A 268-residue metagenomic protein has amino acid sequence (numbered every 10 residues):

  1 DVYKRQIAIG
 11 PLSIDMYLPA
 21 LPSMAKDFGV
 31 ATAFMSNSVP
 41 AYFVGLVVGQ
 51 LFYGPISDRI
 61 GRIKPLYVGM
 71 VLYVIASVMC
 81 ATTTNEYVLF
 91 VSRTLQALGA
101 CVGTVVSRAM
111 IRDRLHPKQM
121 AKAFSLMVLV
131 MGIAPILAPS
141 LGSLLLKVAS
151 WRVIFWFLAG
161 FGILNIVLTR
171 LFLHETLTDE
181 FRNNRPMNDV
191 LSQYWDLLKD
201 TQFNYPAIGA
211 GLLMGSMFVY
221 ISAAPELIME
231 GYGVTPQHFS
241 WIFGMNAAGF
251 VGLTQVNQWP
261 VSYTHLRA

Functional and structural regions predicted by a protein language model:
V2-Q6, T264-A268: Conserved small/polar residues in nucleotide/adenosyl-binding loops
R5-A25, I221-P225: Extracytoplasmic
A20-V47: Extracellular/periplasmic helix-loop-helix junction of adjacent transmembrane segments in MFS-like secondary
V48-T82: Conserved MFS/SLC helix-loop-helix module at the cytosolic interface between two early adjacent transmembrane helices
A76, Y87-L95: Paired small-residue
T94-L129: Cytoplasmic helix-loop-helix junction between adjacent transmembrane helices in 12-TM secondary transporters
L126-R170: Helix-loop-helix hairpin linking two adjacent transmembrane segments in secondary transporters
T178-Y205: Juxtamembrane intracellular "pre-TM" segments in multi-pass secondary transporters
